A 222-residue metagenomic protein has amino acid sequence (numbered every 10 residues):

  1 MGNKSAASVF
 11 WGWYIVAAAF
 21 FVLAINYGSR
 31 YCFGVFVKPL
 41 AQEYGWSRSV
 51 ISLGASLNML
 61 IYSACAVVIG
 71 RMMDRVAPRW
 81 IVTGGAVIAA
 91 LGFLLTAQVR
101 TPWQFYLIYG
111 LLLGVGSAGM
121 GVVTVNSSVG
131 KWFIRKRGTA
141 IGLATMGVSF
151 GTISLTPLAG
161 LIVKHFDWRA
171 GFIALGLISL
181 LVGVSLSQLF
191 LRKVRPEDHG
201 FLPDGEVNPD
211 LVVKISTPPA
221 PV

Functional and structural regions predicted by a protein language model:
S8-C32, V222: Pair of pore-lining "gating" transmembrane helices in MFS-fold secondary transporters
Y27, Y31, M59-V67, T152-I153: Residue-level signature of mid-helix packing/kink "hotspots" within the transmembrane helices of 12-pass Major
N58, Y62, A86-T96, L112 (+1 more regions): MFS 12-TM fold signature
A64-W103: Conserved MFS/SLC helix-loop-helix module at the cytosolic interface between two early adjacent transmembrane helices
Y109-M146: Cytoplasmic helix-loop-helix junction between adjacent transmembrane helices in 12-TM secondary transporters
A144, V148-D198: Helix-loop-helix hairpin linking two adjacent transmembrane segments in secondary transporters
L191-P221: Flexible cytoplasmic inter-helical loops of multi-pass small-molecule transporters
